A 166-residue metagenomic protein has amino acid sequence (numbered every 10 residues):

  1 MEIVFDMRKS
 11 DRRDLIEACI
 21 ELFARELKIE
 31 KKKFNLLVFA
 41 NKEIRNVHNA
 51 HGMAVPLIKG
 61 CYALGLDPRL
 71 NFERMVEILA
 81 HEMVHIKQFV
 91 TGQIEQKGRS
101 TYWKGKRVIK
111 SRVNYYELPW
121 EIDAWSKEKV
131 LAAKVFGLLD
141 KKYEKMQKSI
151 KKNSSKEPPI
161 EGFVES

Functional and structural regions predicted by a protein language model:
M1-I58, Y62, F72: Auxiliary, metal-adjacent structural segments of Zn-dependent hydrolase domains
E26-K32, Q93-E95, V135-Y143: Surface-exposed helix-capping loop/turn segments at secondary-structure junctions
I44-P56, G65, R69, I86-I94 (+1 more regions): Membrane-embedded and juxtamembrane structural elements of multi-pass membrane proteins
Y62-L79: Short pre-active-site segment immediately N-terminal to the catalytic Zn-binding motif
E73, F89-I122: Post-HEXXH active-site segment of zinc metalloproteases
E77-V90, A124: Active-site recognition of the HExxH zinc-binding catalytic motif
N114-E121, S126-S166: Long, well-structured alpha-helical subdomains associated with metal-dependent extracellular/ecto-lumenal hydrolases
